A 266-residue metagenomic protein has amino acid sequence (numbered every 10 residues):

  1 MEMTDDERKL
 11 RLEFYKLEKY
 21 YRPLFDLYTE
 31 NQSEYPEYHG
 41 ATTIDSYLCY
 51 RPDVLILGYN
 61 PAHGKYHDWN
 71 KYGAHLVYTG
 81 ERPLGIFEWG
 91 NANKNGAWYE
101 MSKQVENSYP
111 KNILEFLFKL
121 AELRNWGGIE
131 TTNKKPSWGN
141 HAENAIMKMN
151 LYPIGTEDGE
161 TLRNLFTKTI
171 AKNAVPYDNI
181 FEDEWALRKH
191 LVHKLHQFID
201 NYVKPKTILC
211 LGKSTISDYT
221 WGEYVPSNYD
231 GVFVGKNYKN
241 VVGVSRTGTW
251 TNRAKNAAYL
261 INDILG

Functional and structural regions predicted by a protein language model:
M1-I113, T131-W138, K194, F198 (+3 more regions): Active-site and ligand/interface coordination hotspots across diverse enzymes and nucleic-acid-associated assemblies
M1-Y28, I170-H196, S214-G266: C-terminal capping/extension of enzyme domains
A41-T42, Y59-P61, N150-L151, C210-T215: Short, well-ordered beta-to-alpha junction loops that form the rim of enzyme active sites and present histidine/acidic
D53-L55, M147, T207-L209: Conserved beta-strand elements of the Class I
H63-D68, N140-A142, G155-T161, I216-T220 (+1 more regions): Short catalytic/ligand-binding loop motif for oxyanion handling, primarily in non-cytosolic enzymes, centered on
N91-S108, L120, P153-K189: Surface-exposed cleft-lining segments at the edges of enzyme active sites
G127-K168: Short, surface-exposed acidic-centric catalytic microdomains
Y202-V203: Active-site charged/polar residues at nucleotide-handling catalytic sites that mediate phosphoryl, nucleotidyl
